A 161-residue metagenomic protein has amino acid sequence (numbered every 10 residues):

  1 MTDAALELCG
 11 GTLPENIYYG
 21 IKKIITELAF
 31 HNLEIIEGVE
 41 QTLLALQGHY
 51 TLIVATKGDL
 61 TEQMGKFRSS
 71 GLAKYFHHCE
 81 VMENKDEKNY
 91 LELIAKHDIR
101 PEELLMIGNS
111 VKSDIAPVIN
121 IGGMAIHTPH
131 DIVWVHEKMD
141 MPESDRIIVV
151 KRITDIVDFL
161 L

Functional and structural regions predicted by a protein language model:
M1-E27: A metal-dependent, Asp-based hydrolase signature
E7-L8, H49, K96: Alpha-helical structural context
N16, K23-V54, E87: Short, acidic loop-to-helix structural element flanking the phosphoryl-transfer center in phosphate-processing enzymes
Y18-Y19, E27-E34, V150-L161: Charge-rich, low-complexity terminal tails
L44, L60, M64-L161: Asp-based, Mg2+/Mn2+-dependent phosphohydrolase catalytic module
K57: Acidic ATP/Mg2+-coordinating residue in the GHKL
